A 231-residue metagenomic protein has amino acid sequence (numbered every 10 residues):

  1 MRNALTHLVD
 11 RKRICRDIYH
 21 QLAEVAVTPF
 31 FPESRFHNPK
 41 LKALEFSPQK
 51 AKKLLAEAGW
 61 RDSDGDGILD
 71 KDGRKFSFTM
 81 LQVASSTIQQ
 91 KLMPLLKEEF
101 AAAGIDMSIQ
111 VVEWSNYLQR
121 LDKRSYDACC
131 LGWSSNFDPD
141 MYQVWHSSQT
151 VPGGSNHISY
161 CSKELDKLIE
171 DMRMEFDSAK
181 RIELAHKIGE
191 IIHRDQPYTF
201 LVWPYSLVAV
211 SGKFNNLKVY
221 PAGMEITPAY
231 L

Functional and structural regions predicted by a protein language model:
T6-A43, S47-K52, I88-K97, Y117-L231: Detector for C-terminal structural segments
D62: Acidic, divalent-cation-chelating loop motifs in proteins
D66: Acidic carboxylate motifs that coordinate Ca2+ or other divalent cations, activating on Asp/Glu
K75-S85, M107-Q110, D127: Short, well-ordered beta-strand elements
G104: Short glycine-rich hinge loops at helix-strand junctions in the catalytic core of two-component histidine kinases
I109-Q119: Short helix-initiation/N-cap motifs at beta->coil->alpha
